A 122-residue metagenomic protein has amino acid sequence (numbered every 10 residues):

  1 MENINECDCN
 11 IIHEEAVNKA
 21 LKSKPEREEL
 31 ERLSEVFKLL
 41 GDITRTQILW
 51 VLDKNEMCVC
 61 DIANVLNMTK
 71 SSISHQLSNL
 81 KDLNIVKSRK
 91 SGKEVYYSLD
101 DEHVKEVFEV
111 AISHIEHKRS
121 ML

Functional and structural regions predicted by a protein language model:
M1-L40: N-terminal leader segment of winged-helix/HTH proteins
I43, K54-C58: Short capping segments at the starts of secondary-structure elements
I48, I62-N64: A short acidic, leucine-rich amphipathic alpha-helix
C58-C60, S71, S78: Residues within helix-turn-helix
N64, H75, K81-D82: Alpha-helical residues within the helix-turn-helix
T69-S72, D100: Helix-turn-helix DNA-binding motif, specifically the short coil turn and the N-cap/start of the second
K81-S91: Beta-hairpin "wing" of winged helix-turn-helix
S98-L122: Conserved segment of winged-helix/HTH DNA-binding domains
